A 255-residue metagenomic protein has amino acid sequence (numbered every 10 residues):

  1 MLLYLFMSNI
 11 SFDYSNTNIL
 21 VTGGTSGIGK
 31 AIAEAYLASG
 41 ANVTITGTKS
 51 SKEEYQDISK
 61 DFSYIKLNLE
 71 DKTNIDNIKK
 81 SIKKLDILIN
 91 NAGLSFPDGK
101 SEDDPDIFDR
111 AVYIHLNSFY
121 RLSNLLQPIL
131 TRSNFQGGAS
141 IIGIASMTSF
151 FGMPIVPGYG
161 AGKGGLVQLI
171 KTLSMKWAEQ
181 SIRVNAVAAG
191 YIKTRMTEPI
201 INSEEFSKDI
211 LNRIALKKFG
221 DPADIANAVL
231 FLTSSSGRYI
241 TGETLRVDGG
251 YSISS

Functional and structural regions predicted by a protein language model:
S8-N9, F151, L230, T241-S255: Short C-terminal tail/terminal secondary-structure segment of NAD(P)H-dependent dehydrogenase/reductase domains
T25-S26: Conserved glycine-rich cofactor-binding loop
L94, D104-R121, I142, L166 (+1 more regions): Catalytic Tyr-X3-Lys loop
S95-D109, P128, R132-G137, I155-G158 (+1 more regions): Conserved mid-core segment of classical short-chain dehydrogenase/reductases
I114-Q136, S174-M175, E179, S234: Amphipathic alpha-helical dimer-interface segment in Rossmann-like NAD(P)H-dependent oxidoreductases
S123, G162, I170: Active-site helix of classical SDR
S146: Residue(s) in the substrate-gating loop at a strand-loop-helix junction that position the organic substrate next
A178, R183, I240-G242: Short, small/polar-rich loop/turn modules that mediate ligand/substrate recognition or access, typified
